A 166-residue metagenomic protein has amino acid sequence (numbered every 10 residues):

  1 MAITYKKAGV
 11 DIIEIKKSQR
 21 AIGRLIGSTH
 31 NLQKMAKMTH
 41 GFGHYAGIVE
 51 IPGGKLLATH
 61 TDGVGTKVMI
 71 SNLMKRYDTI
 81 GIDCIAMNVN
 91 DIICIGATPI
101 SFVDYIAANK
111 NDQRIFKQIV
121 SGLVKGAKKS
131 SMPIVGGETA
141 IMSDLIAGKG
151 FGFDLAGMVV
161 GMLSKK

Functional and structural regions predicted by a protein language model:
M1-Q33: N-terminal amphipathic/basic leader segments beginning at the initiator methionine
R24-K166: Glycine-rich phosphate/pyrophosphate-binding loop regions near the starts of catalytic domains
